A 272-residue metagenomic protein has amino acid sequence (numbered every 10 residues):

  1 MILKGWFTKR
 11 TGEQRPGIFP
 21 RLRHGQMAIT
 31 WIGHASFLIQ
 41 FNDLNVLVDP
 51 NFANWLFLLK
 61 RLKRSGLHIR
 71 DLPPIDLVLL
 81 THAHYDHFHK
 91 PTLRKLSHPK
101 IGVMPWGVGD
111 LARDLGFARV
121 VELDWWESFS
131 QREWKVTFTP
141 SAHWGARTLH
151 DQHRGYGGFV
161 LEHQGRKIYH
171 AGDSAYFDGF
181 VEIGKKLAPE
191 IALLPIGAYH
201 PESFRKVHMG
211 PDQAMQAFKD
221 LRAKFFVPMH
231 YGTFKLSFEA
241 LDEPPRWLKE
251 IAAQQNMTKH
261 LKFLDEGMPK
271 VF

Functional and structural regions predicted by a protein language model:
K4-H24, M104-R166, R246-F272: Metallo-beta-lactamase
G12-R21, I32, F41-A83, K90-K95 (+2 more regions): Pre-active-site segment of Zn-dependent metallo-hydrolases
Q26-A28, L96-G102, R166-I168: Short active-site oxyanion
A28-W31, N45-D49, K135-S141, K167-D173: Active-site-proximal beta-strand elements of phosphoester/diester hydrolases
I39, D49, H82, H89 (+5 more regions): Divalent metal-coordination and catalytic microenvironments
P50-F52, A83, S141-A142, G172-S174 (+2 more regions): Active-site metal-binding loops of divalent metal-dependent hydrolases
L56-F57, S65-F129, T139-A142: Active-site HxH/HxHxD metal-binding segment of metal-dependent hydrolases
L77, I101-V103, G107-L111, A175-E266: Cap/insert and terminal regions of metallo-dependent hydrolase folds
